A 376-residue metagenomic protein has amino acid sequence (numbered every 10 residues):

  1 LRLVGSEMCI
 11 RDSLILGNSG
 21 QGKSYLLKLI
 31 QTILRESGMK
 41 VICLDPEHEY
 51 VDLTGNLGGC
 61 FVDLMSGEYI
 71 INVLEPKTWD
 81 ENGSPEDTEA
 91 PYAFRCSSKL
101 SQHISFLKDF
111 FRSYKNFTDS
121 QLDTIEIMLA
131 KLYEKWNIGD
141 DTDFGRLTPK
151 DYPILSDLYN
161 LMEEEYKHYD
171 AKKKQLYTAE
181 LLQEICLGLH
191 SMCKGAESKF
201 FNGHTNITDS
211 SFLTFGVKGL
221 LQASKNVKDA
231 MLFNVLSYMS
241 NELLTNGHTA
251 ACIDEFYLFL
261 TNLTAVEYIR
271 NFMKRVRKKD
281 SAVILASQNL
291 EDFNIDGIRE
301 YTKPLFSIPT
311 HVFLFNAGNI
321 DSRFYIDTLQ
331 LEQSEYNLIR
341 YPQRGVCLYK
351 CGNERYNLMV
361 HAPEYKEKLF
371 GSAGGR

Functional and structural regions predicted by a protein language model:
L1, S6-S66: Glycine-rich phosphate-binding loop of nucleotide-binding enzymes
E7-I10, H48-C60, L64, L74-S281 (+3 more regions): P-loop NTPase motor domains
N18-S19, F293-R376: C-terminal regions of RecA-like/P-loop NTPase motor modules
E47, A286-L290, N316-N319: A short beta-strand-to-loop transition that corresponds to the Sensor-1 phosphate-sensing loop of AAA+ P-loop ATPases
I70-E75, R323-F324: Short, charged, surface-exposed secondary-structure boundary motifs
F259-L260, E291-I295: Short, solvent-exposed loop/turn segments at secondary-structure junctions
